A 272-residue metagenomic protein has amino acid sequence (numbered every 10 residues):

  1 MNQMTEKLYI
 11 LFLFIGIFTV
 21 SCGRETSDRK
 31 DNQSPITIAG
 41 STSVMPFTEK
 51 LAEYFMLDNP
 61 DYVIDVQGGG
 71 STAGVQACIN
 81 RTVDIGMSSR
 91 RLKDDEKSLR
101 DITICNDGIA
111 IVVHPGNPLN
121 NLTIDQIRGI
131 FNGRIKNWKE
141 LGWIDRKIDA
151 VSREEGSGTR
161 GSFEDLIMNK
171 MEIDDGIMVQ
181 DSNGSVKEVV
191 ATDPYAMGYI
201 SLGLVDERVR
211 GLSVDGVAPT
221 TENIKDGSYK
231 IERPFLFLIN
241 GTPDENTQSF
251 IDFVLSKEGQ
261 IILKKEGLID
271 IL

Functional and structural regions predicted by a protein language model:
N2-I10: Bacterial N-terminal signal peptides that target proteins for export
Y9-T19: Bacterial N-terminal signal peptides
C22-T72, Q76-T82, G86-L272: Exported/periplasmic ABC-transporter solute-binding proteins
